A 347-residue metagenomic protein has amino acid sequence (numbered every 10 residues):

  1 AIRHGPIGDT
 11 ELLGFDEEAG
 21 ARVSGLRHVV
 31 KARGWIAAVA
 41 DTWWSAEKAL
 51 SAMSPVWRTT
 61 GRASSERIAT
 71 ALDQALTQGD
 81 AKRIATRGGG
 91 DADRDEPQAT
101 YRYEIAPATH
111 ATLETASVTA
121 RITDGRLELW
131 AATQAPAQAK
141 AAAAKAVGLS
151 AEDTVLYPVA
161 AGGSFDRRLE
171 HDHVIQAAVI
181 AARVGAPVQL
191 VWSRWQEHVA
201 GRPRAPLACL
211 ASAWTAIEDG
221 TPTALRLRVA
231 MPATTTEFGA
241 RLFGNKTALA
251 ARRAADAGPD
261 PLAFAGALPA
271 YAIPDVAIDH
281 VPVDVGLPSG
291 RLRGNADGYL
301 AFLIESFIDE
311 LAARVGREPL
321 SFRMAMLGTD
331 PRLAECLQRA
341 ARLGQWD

Functional and structural regions predicted by a protein language model:
A1-D347: Structural alpha/beta core scaffold segments of enzyme domains
